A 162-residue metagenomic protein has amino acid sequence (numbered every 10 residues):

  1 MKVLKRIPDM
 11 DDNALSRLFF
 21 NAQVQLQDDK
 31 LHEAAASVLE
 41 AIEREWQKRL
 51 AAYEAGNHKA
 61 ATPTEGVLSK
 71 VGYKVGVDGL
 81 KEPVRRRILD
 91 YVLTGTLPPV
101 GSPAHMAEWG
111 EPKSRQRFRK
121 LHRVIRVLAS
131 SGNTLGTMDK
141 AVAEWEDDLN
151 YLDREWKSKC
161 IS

Functional and structural regions predicted by a protein language model:
M1-N21: N-terminal acidic leader/helix
Q23-V24, D29, A34-S162: Arg/Lys-rich, low-complexity, intrinsically disordered basic segments
